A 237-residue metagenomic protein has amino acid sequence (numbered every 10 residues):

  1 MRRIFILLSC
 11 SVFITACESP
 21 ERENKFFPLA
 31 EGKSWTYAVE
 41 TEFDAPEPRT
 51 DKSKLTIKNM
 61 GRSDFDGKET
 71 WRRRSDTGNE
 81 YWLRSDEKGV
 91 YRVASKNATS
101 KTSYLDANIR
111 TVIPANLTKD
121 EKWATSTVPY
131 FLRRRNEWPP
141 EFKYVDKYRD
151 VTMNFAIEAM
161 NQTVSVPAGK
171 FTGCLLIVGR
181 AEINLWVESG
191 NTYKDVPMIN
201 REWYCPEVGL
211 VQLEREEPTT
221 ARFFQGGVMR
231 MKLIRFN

Functional and structural regions predicted by a protein language model:
M1-I4: Positively charged n-region of N-terminal signal peptides that target proteins for export
I6-S9: Sec-dependent N-terminal signal peptides
I14-A16: C-terminal motif of bacterial Sec signal peptides marking the signal peptidase cleavage site
E18-N237: Conserved functional acidic sites
